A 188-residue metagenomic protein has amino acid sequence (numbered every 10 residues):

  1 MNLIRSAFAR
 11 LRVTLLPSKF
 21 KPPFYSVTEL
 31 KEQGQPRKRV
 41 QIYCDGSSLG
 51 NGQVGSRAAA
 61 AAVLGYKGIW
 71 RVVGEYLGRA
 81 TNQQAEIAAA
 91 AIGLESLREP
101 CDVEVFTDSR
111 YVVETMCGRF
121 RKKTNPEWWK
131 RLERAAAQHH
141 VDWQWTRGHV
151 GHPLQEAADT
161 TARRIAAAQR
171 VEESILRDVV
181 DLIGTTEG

Functional and structural regions predicted by a protein language model:
N2-I4, F8-R10, L15-P17, Q169-G188: Acidic two-metal-ion nuclease catalytic site recognized across multiple nuclease folds, prominently DnaQ/RNase D-T
L3, K21-P22, Q33, G46 (+2 more regions): Short linear motifs in intrinsically disordered/low-complexity regions
A7, V73, Q138: RNase H-like, Mg2+-dependent phosphodiesterase core, and more generally RNA phosphate-backbone-engaging helix-loop
T14, K19-Q84, E95-L97, C101 (+1 more regions): RNase H-like nuclease fold core
V40-S56, A90-T161, A166, R170 (+2 more regions): RNase H catalytic domain
A85-A89: Catalytic-loop motifs flanking and including active-site residues across diverse enzymes
